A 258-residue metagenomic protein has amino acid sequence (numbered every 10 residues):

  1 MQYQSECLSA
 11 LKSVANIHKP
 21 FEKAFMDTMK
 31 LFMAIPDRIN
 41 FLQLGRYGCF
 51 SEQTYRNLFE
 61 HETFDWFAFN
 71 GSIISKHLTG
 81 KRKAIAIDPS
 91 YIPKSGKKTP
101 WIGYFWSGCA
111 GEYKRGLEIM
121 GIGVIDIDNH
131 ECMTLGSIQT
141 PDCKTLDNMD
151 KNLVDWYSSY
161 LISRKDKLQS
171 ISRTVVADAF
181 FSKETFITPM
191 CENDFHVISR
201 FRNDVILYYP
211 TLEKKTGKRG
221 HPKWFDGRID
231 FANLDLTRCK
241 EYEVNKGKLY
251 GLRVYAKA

Functional and structural regions predicted by a protein language model:
M1-L8: N-terminal leader/transition segments
L8, S13-K97, S163, H221-R238: Electropositive nucleic-acid engagement tracts
L44, K83-S95, I122, T174-S182 (+1 more regions): Short, conserved catalytic/metal-binding motifs centered on acidic residues
R46, T54-N57, G108-L168: Electropositive, glycine- and tryptophan-enriched low-complexity nucleic-acid-binding patches
L58-N129, T237-A258: Active-site-proximal, Lys/Arg-enriched surface segment that forms a nucleic-acid-binding/basic interface patch
I87-S90, G136-P141, R202-N203: Short loop/turn segments at strand-loop or loop-helix junctions that form parts of catalytic or ligand-binding pockets
S95-W101, M133-L135, L146, I187-T188 (+1 more regions): Short, conserved acidic/polar surface loops in the N-terminal third of protein domains
D142-A258: An internal, acidic/charged active-site-proximal segment that coordinates divalent cations and/or engages
